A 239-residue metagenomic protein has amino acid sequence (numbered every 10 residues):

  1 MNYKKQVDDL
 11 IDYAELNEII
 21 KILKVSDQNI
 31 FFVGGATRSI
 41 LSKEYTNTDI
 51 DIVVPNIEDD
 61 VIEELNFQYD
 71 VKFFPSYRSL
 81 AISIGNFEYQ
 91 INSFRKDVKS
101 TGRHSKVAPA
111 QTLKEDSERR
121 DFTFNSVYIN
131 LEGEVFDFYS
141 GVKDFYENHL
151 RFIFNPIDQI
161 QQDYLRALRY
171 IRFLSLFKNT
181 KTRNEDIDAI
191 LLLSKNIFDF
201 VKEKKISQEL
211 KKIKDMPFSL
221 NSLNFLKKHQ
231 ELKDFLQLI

Functional and structural regions predicted by a protein language model:
M1-I239: Catalytic cores of the polymerase beta-like nucleotidyltransferase superfamily and closely associated nucleotide
